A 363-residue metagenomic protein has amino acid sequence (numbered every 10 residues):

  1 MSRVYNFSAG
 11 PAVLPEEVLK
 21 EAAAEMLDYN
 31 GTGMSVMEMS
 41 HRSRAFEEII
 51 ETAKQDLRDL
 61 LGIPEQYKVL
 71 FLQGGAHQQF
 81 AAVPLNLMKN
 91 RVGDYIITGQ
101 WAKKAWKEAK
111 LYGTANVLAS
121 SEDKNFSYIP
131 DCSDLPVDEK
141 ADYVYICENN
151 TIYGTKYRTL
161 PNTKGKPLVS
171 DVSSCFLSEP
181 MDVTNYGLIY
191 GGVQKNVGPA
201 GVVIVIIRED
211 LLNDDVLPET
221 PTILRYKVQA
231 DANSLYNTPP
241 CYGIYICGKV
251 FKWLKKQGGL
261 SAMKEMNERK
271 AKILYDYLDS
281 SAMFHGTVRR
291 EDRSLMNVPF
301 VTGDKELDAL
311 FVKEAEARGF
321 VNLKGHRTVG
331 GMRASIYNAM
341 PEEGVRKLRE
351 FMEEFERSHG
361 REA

Functional and structural regions predicted by a protein language model:
S2-V4, A317, H326, G330-A363: PLP-dependent enzyme catalytic core of the Aspartate aminotransferase-like
R3-K54: A glycine-/small-polar-enriched, mobile loop at the entrance of the PLP active site in fold-type I
G10, A109, S120-F176: Active-site phosphate-binding strand-loop segment of PLP-dependent enzymes
P15, V193-Y275, R289, H359: Active-site C-terminal subdomain of aminotransferase-like
T32-Q79, N86, Q100, E108: Conserved N-terminal alpha-helix of the aminotransferase class I/II PLP-enzyme fold
H77-V144: PLP-dependent aminotransferase-like
V169, V183-Q194, V203: Conserved active-site segment immediately N-terminal to the catalytic lysine that forms the internal aldimine
F284-A315: Conserved PLP-binding catalytic core of the aspartate aminotransferase-like
